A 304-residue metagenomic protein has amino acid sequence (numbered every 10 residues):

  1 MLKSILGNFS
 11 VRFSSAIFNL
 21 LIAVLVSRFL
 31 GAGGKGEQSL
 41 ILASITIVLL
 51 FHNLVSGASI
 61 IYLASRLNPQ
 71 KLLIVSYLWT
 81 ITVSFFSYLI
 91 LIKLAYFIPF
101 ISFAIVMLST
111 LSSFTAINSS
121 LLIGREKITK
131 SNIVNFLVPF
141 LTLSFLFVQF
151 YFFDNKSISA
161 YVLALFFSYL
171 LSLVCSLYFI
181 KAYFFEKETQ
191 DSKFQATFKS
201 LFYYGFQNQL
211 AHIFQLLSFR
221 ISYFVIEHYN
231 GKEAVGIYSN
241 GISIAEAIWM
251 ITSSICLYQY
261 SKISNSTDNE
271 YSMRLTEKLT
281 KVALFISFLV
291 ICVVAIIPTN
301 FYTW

Functional and structural regions predicted by a protein language model:
G7-S15, N19, V138, T142 (+2 more regions): Transmembrane helical elements of multi-pass membrane transporters/channels
N19, A23, H52-N68, A245-E270: Helix-loop junctions and terminal segments of transmembrane helices in multi-pass membrane transport/translocation
L20, H52-N53, A58, I74-A104 (+2 more regions): Alpha-helical transmembrane segments of multi-pass membrane transport and lipid-handling proteins
F29-A32, R66-L67, G124-R125, N155 (+1 more regions): Helix-loop interface residues and adjacent transmembrane-helix termini in multi-pass membrane transporters, primarily
G34-E37, F100, K130, A160 (+2 more regions): Residue-level recognition of membrane-helix boundary sites in multi-pass small-molecule transporters
G36-Q38, N68-W79, I237, E270-L279: Membrane-interface alpha-helices at helix entry/exit sites of multi-pass transporters
Y77-L210: Hydrophobic transmembrane helix module of multi-pass membrane transport proteins
T197-A211, E270-S287: Membrane-water interface at loop-to-transmembrane-helix junctions
